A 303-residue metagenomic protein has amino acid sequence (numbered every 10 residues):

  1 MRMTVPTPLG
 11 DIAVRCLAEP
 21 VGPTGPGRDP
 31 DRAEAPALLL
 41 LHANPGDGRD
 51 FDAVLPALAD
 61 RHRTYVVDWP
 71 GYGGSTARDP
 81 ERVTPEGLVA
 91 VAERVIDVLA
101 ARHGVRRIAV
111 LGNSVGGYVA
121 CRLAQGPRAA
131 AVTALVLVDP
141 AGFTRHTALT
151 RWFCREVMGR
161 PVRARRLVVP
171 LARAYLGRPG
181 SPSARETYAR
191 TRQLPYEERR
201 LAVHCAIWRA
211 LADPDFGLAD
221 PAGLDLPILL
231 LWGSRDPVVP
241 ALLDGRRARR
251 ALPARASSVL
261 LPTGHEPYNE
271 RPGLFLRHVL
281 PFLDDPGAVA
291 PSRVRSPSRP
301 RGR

Functional and structural regions predicted by a protein language model:
L9, R15-G22, Y65, W69-L111 (+1 more regions): Active-site loop/oxyanion-hole signature of alpha/beta-hydrolase fold enzymes
E19-G74: Conserved HGGG/HGGXW glycine-rich cap/lid loop of the alpha/beta-hydrolase fold
Q125, V132-R163: Flexible "cap/lid" loop of the alpha/beta hydrolase fold
L137, H146-A148, R165-L226: Conserved alpha/beta-hydrolase catalytic His-Asp/Glu region
L224, L230-W232, D236: Short beta-strand/loop motif that positions the catalytic acidic residue of the alpha/beta-hydrolase fold
P237-L243: Conserved alpha/beta-hydrolase "acid-adjacent" motif
R249-E266: Catalytic histidine neighborhood in serine/cysteine hydrolases with alpha/beta-hydrolase-type architecture
T263-L276: Catalytic histidine-centered segment of alpha/beta-hydrolase-like enzymes
